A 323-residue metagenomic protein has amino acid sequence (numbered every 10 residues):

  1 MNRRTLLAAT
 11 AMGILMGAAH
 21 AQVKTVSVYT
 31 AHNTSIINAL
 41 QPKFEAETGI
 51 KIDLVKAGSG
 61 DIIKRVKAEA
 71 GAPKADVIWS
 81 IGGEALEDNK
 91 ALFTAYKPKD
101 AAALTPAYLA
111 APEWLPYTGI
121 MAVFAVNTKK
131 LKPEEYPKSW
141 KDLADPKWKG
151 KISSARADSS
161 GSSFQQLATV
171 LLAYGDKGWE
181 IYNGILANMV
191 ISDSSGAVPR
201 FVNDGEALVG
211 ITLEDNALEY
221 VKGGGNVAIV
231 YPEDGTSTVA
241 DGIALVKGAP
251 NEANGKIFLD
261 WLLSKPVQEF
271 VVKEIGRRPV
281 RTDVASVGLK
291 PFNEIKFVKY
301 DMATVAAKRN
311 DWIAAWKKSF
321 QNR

Functional and structural regions predicted by a protein language model:
Q22-H32, I50-V55, D76, K151-I152: Short, well-ordered beta-strand elements
A31-N38, G60-D61, K67, K74-E206: Extracytoplasmic ligand-binding site segments that recognize negatively charged/polar headgroups
A39-D53: Short alpha-helix C-terminal cap/hinge motif
E84-D88, L208-N226: A ligand-binding cleft/hinge motif common to bilobed small-molecule-binding domains
F93-A103, W114-L115, K141, G225-S237 (+2 more regions): Short beta-strand->loop
I120, I181-I185, V190-S192, G223-A249 (+1 more regions): Periplasmic-binding protein-like
V123-K130, A168-L171, A240-N251, F270-V271: A bilobed periplasmic-binding-protein/Venus flytrap-type ligand-binding module shared by bacterial periplasmic
S237, V246-A303: Mature extracytoplasmic/periplasmic domains
